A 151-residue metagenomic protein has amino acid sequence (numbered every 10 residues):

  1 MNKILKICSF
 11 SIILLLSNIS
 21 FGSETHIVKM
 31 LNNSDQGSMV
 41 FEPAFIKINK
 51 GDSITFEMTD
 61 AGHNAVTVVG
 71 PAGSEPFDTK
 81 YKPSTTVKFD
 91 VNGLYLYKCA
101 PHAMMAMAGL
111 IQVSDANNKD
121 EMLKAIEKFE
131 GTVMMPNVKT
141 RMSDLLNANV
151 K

Functional and structural regions predicted by a protein language model:
M1-C8: Bacterial N-terminal signal peptides that target proteins for export
I13-L15: Hydrophobic alpha-helical segments of integral membrane proteins
S17-I19: N-terminal signal peptide c-region/cleavage motif recognized by signal peptidases
F21-K151: Extracytoplasmic copper-binding redox domains, predominantly the cupredoxin/blue-copper superfamily
